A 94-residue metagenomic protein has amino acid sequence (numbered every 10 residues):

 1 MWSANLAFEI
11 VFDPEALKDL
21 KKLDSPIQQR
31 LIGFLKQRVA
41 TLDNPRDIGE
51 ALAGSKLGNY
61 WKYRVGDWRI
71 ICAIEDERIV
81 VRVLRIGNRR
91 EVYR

Functional and structural regions predicted by a protein language model:
M1-W61, D67, E75-I79, E91-R94: Basic, Lys/Arg-enriched alpha-helical interface segments
I70: NAD-dependent ADP-ribosyltransferases
G87: Residues forming the ATP-binding cleft of Hanks-type serine/threonine protein kinase domains
